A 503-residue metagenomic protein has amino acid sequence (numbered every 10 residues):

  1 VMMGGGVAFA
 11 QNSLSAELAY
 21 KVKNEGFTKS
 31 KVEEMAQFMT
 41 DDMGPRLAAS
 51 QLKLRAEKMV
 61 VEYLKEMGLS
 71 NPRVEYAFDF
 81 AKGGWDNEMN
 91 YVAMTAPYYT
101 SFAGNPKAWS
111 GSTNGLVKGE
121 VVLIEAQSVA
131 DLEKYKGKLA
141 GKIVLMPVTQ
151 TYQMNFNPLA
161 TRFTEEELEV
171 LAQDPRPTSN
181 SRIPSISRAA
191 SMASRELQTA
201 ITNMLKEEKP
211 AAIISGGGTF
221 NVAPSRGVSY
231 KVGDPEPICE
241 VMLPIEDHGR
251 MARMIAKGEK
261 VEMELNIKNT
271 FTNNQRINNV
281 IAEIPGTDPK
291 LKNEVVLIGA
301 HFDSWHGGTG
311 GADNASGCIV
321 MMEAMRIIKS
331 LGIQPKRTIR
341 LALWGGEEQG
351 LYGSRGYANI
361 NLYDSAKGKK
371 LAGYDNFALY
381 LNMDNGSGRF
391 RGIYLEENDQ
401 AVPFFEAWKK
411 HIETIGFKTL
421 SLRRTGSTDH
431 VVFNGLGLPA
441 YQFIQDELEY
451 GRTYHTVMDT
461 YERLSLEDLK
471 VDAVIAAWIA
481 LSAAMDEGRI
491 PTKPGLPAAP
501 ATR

Functional and structural regions predicted by a protein language model:
V1-Q11: Bacterial Sec-dependent N-terminal signal peptides
F9-R55, E62, E66-M67, S225 (+2 more regions): N-terminal hydrophobic or amphipathic helices/low-complexity stretches enriched in small/hydrophobic/Pro/Gly
S15, Q37, D41-N180: Noncatalytic luminal/extracellular "stalk/propeptide" segments of secretory-pathway proteins
A16-L18, S101-A103, A108-K134, V222 (+3 more regions): Soluble metallo-hydrolase cores and metallopeptidase-like ectodomains found primarily in the secretory/periplasmic
A19-F27, D41-L52, A108, G119-E125 (+11 more regions): Second-shell loop/turn segments in exported
E34, I327-Y352, Y380-M383: Short helix-loop-beta-strand segments that form the rim/entrance of peptidase-like active sites
Y99-S101, G137, G141, T151-Q153 (+2 more regions): Metal-dependent peptidase/peptidase-like ectodomains
V232, C239-E246, R250-R253, R326 (+3 more regions): His/Asp/Glu-rich mid-to-C-terminal helical/loop segments that flank catalytic regions of hydrolases
